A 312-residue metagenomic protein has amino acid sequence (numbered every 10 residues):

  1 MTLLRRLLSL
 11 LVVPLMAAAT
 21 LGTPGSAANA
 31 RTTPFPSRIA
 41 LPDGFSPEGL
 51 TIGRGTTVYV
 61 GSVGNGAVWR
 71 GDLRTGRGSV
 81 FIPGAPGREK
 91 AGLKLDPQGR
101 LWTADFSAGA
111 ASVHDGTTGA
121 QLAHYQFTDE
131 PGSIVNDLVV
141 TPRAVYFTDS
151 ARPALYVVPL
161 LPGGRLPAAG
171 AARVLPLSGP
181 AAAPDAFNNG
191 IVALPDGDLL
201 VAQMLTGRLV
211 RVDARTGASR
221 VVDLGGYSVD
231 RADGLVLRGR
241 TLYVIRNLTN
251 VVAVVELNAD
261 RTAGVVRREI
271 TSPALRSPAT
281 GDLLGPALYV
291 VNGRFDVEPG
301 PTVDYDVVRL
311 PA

Functional and structural regions predicted by a protein language model:
T2-A30: Secretory targeting and sorting signals
P34-L41, G76-G84, A120-T128, A172-A183 (+2 more regions): A short beta-strand motif characteristic of beta-propeller blades
L41-T57, G84-L101, T128-Y146, G179-D198 (+2 more regions): Beta-rich, blade/repeat-based domains predominating in secreted/periplasmic proteins but also intracellular
V58-N65, D96, L101-A108, Y146-A151 (+4 more regions): Conserved beta-strand positions in repeat-built beta-propeller and related beta-rich domains
G66-V68, G109-A111, P153-V157, G164 (+4 more regions): Structural signal for beta-propeller blades
D72-G76, D115-A120, P159-G164, D213-G217 (+2 more regions): Short loop/turn segments that connect beta-strands within beta-propeller blades
V113-A172: Hydrophobic alpha-helical segments and helix pairs
T280-A312: Blade-level signature of beta-propeller repeat domains, shared across WD40, Kelch, NHL, RCC1 and BNR/Asp-box propellers
